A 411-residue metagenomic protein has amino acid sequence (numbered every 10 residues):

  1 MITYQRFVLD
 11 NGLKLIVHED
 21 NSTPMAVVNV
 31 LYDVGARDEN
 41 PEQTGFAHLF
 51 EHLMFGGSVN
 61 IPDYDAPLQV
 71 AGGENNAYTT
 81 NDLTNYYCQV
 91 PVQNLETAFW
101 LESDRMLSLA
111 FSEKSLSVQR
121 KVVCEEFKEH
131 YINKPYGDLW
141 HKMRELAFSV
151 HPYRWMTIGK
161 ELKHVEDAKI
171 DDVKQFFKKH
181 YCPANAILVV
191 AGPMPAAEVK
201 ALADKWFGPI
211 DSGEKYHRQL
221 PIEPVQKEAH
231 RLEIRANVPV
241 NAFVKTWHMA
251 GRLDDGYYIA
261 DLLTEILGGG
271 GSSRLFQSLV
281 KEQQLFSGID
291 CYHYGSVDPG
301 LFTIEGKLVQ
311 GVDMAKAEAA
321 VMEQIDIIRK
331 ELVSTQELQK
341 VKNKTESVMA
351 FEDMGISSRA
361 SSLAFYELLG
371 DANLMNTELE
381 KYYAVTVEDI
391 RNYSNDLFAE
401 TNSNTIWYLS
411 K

Functional and structural regions predicted by a protein language model:
M1-R6, E145-A186, R218-E223, M349 (+1 more regions): Histidine-acidic residue clusters that define the catalytic metal-binding segment of zinc metallopeptidase domains
I2-Q5, S149-V150, R154, C182-G251 (+2 more regions): An aromatic/glycine/proline-enriched structural segment found at the starts of mature extracellular/organellar domains
G12, V30, H48, Y86 (+13 more regions): Buried hydrophobic packing residues in well-ordered domains
D20, N29-L31, E145, K215-R274 (+2 more regions): His/Glu-based metal-binding/catalytic segments typifying zinc-dependent metallopeptidases
V27-Q89, W155-I158, G269-L285: M16/MPP (pitrilysin/insulinase) zinc-metallopeptidase core fold and M16-derived inactive scaffolds
G57, Q89-V122, Y294-E352: M16/insulysin-pitrilysin zinc metalloprotease superfamily fold
V70, V165, V244-H248, L267-L308: A structural supersecondary motif
I187-V190, K307, I328, Q336-K411: C-terminal regions of mature proteins
